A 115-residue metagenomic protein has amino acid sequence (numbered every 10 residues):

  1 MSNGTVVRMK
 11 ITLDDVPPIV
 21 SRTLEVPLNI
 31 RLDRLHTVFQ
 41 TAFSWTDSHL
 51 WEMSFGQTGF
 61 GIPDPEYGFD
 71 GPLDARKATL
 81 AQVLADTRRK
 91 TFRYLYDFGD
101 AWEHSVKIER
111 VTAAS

Functional and structural regions predicted by a protein language model:
M1-S115: Short linear regulatory motifs enriched in tryptophan with gly/pro/ser
